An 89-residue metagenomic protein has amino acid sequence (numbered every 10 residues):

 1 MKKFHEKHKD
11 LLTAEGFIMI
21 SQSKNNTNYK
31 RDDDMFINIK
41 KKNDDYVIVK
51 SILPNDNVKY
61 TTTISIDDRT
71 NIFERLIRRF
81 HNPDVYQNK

Functional and structural regions predicted by a protein language model:
M1-R31, N57-T63, D67, Y86-Q87: Negatively charged, low-complexity tracts enriched in Asp/Glu with abundant Ser/Thr
L11-L12, L53, L76: Generic detector of leucine side chains in alpha-helical contexts
I18, I72-F80: Extended low-polarity, hydrophobic cluster-rich segments
S23-D45: Amphipathic alpha-helical interaction modules
I37-I72: Intrinsically disordered, low-complexity regulatory segments enriched in Ser/Thr/Pro and charged residues
F80-K89: Short acidic DE-rich linear segments
